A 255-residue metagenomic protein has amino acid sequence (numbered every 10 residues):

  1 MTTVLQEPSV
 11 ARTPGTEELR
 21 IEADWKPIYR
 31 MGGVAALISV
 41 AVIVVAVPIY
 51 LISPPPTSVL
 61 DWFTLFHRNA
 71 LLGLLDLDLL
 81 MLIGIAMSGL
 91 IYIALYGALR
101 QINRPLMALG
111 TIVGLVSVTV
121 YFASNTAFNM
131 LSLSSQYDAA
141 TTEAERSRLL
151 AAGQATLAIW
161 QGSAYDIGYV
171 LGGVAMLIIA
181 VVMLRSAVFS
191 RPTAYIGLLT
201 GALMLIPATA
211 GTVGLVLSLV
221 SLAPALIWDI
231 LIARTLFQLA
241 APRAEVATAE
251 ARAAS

Functional and structural regions predicted by a protein language model:
T2-S255: Hydrophobic, aromatic-enriched alpha-helical segments typical of multi-pass transmembrane helices
